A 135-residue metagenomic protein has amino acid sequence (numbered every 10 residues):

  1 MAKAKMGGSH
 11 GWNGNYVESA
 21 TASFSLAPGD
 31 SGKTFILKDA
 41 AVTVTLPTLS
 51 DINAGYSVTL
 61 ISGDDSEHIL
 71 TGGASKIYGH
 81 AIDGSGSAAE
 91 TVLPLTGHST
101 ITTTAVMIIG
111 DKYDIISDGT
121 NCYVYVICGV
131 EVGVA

Functional and structural regions predicted by a protein language model:
M1-A89, S117, N121-A135: Exposed extracellular interaction/assembly regions and N-terminal maturation sites
I52, A105-M107: A short catalytic or substrate-binding loop motif that flags glycine-/basic-rich loops and adjacent residues that bind
L93-T104: A conserved acidic, glycine/proline-rich C-terminal tail/linker
I109-S117: Extracellular disulfide-bonded cysteine-rich modules/repeats
